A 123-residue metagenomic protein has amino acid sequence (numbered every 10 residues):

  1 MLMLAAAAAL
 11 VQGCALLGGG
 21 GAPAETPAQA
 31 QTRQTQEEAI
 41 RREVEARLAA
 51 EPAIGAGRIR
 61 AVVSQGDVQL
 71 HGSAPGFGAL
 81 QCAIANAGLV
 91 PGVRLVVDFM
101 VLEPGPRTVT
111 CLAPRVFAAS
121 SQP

Functional and structural regions predicted by a protein language model:
M1-P123: N-terminal targeting leaders
